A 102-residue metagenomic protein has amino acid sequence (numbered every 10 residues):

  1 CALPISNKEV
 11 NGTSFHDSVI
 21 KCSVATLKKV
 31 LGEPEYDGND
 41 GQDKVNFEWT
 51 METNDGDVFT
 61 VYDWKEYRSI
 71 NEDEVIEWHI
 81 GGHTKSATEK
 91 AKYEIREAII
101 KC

Functional and structural regions predicted by a protein language model:
C1-L3: Short, small-residue-biased leader/transition segments that mark boundaries at the very start of proteins
N7-V10, S23: Extracytoplasmic glycan-interaction modules
N11-V19, V45-E52: Short aromatic-glycine motifs in intrinsically disordered, low-complexity regions
H16-D37: Amphipathic alpha-helical segments
E33-E66: Amphipathic, interaction-prone secondary-structure segments
F59-K90: Intrinsically disordered, low-complexity regulatory segments enriched in Ser/Thr/Pro and charged residues
K92-C102: Active-site or metal-binding loop neighborhoods of secreted/extracellular toxin and effector enzymes
